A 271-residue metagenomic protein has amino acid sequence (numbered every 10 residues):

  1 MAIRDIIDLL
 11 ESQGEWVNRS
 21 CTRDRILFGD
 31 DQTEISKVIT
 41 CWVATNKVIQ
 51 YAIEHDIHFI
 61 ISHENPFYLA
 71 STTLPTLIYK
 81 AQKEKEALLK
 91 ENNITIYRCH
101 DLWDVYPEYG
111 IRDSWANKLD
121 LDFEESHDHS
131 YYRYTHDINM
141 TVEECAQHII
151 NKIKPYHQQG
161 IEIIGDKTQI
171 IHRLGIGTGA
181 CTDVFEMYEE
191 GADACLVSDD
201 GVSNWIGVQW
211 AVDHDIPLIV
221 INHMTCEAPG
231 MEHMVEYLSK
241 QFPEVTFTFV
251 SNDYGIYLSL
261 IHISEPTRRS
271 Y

Functional and structural regions predicted by a protein language model:
M1-L260, S264: Active-site catalytic microenvironments in core metabolic enzymes, especially phosphate/sugar-handling
I263-Y271: A short, hydrophobic C-terminal helix/tail in secreted or cell-surface proteins
